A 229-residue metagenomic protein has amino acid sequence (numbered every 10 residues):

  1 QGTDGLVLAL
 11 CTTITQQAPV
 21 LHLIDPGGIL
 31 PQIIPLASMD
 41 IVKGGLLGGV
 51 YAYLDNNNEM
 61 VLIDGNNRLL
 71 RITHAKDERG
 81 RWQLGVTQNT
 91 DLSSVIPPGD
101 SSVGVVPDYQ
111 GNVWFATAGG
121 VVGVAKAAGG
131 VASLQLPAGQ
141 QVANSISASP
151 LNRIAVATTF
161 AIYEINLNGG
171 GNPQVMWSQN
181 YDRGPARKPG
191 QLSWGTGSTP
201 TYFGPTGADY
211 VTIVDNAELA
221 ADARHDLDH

Functional and structural regions predicted by a protein language model:
Q1-T3, V7-A9, T13-L46, N56 (+2 more regions): Extracytoplasmic/lumenal domain signature
E59-D64: Extracellular-facing segments of soluble proteins and assemblies that are Gly/Ser/Thr-biased and enriched in aromatics
